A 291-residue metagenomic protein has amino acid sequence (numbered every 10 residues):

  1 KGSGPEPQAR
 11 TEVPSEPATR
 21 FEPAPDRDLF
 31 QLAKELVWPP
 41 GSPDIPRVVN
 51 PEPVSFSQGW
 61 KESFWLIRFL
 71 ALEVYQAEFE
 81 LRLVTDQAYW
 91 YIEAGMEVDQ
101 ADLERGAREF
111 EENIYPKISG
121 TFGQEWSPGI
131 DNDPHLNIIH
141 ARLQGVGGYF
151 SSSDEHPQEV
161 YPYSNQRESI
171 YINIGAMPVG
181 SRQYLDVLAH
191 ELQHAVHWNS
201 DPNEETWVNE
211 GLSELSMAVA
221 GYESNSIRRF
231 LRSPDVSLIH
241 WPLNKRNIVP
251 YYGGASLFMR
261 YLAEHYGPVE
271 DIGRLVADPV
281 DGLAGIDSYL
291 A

Functional and structural regions predicted by a protein language model:
K1-F79: N-terminal low-structure segments adjacent to metalloprotease catalytic domains across cellular compartments
K1-P7, D154-H156, L290-A291: Short intrinsically disordered, low-complexity coil segments enriched in acidic
F64, Y89-Y91, F122, Y171 (+2 more regions): Aromatic side chains
F79-L81, G148, A255: Glycine-centered structural positions embedded in regular secondary structure
V84-T206, L212, S216, A220-S226 (+1 more regions): Juxtacatalytic substrate-recognition/specificity segment
E191-W198, S213, Y251-I272: Alpha-helical scaffold elements that line and support the substrate/ligand-binding pocket of soluble hydrolases
P202, R232-A255, H265-Y266: Catalytic-site signature segments of enzymes, centered on catalytic residues
E264-A291: Amphipathic alpha-helical substructures
